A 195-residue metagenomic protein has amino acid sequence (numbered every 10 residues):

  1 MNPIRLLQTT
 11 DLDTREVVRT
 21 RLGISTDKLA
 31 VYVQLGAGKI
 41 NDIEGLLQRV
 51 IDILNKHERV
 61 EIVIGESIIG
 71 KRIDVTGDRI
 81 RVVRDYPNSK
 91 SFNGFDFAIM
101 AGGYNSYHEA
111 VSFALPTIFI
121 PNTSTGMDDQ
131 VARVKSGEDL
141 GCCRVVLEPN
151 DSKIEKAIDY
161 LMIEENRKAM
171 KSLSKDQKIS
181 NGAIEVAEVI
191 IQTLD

Functional and structural regions predicted by a protein language model:
M1-G38: A nucleotide-sugar donor-handling region in carbohydrate enzymes
I4-R5, D85-N88, N122-M127: Short, acidic/turn-prone active-site loops that include or flank metal/cofactor- and phosphate-binding residues
T9, I40-D42, I68-D74, K153: Short, charged/polar "capping" segments at the starts of alpha-helices and the immediately preceding loops
G45-R59: Short hydrophobic signal-anchor/transmembrane segments that target glycosyltransferases and glycosylation machinery
V63, I68-G70, V75-S106, V111: Donor nucleotide-activated moiety binding/catalytic core segment of transferases that use nucleotide-activated donors
S106-E155: Catalytic binding pocket for nucleotide-activated donors in carbohydrate/polymer assembly enzymes
R144, P149-Q177: Conserved donor-nucleotide binding/catalytic region of nucleotide-linked donor-dependent transferases
Y160-E165, I179-D195: C-terminal alpha-helical cap of glycosyltransferases
